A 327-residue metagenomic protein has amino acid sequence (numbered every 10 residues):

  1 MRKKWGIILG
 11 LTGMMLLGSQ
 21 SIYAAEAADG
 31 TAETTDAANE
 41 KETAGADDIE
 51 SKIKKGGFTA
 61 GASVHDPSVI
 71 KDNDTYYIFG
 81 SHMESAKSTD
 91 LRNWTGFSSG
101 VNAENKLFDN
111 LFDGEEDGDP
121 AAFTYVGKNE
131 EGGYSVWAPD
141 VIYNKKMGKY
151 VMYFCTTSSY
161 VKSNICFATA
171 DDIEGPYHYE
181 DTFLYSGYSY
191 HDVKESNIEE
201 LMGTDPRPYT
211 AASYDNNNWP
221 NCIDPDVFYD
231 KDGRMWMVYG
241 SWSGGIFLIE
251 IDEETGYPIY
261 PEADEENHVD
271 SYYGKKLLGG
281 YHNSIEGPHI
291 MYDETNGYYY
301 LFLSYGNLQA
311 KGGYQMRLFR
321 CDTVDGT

Functional and structural regions predicted by a protein language model:
R2-A24: Sec-dependent N-terminal signal peptides of Gram-positive bacterial secreted proteins and lipoproteins
A28-T327: Carbohydrate-active catalytic/glycan-binding domains of CAZyme proteins, especially the secreted or lumenal ectodomains
